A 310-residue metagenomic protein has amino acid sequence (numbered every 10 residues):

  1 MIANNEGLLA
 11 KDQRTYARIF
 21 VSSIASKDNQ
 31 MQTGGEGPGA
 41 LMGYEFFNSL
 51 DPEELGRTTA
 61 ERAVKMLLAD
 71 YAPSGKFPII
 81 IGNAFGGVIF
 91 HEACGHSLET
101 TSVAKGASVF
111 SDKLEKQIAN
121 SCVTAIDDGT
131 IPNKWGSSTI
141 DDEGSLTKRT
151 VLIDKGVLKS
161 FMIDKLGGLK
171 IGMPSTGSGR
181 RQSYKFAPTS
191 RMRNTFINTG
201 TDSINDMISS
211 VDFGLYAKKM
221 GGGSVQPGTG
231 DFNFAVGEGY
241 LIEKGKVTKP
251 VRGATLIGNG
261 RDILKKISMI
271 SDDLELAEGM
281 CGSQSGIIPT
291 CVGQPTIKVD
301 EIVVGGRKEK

Functional and structural regions predicted by a protein language model:
M1-K310: N-terminal small-residue-enriched
